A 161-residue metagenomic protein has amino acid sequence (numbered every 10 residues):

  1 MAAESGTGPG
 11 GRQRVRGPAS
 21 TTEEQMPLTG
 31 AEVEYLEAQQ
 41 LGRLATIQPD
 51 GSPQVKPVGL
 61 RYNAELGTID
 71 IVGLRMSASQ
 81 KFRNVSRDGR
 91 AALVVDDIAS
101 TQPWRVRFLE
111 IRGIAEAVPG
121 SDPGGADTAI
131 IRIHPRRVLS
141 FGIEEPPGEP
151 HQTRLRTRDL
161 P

Functional and structural regions predicted by a protein language model:
A2-E23, V118-P161: C-terminal edge-of-domain segments
R14-R43: Short, basic/aromatic recognition patches
L28-A31, K56-P57, A78-Q80: A generic local structural motif
E37-Q39, S52-Q54, F108, G124-A126: Short solvent-exposed loop/turn micro-motifs enriched in small/polar/acidic residues
Q40-R75, L93: Short beta-strand segments
N63-A64, S77-K81, E149-P150: A short local loop/turn or secondary-structure capping micro-motif enriched for an aromatic residue
L66-T68, R90, I114, R137: Structural motif
R75-I131: Short, structured beta-strand-loop surface elements
